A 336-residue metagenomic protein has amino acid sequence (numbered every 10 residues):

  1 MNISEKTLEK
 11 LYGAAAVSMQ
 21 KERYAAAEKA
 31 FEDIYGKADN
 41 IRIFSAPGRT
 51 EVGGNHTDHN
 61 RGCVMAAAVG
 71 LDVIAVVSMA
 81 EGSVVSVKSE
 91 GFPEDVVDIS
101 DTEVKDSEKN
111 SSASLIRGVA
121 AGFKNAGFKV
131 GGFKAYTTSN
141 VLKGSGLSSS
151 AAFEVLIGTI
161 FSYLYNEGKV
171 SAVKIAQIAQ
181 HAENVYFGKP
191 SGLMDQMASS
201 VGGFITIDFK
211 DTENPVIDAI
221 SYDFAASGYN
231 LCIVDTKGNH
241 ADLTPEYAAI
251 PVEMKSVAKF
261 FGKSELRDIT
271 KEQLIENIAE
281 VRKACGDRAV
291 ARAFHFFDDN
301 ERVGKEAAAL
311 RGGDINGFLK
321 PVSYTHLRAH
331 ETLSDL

Functional and structural regions predicted by a protein language model:
M1-R49, I74, S78-K109, T206-A329 (+1 more regions): C-terminal nucleotide
N2-R42, P47-A66, I99-D101, E108-A226: Gly/Ser-rich oxyanion-binding loop with an adjacent helix/lid that shapes the negatively charged ligand pocket
T57, G70, A80-G82, F92 (+1 more regions): Generic short alpha-helical segment signal, independent of protein family or function, capturing local helix propensity
C63-E81, V201: Structural signature of FAD isoalloxazine-binding scaffolds in flavoprotein oxidoreductases
G70, V130, Y229-L231: A general secondary-structure signal for short beta-strands and their flanking turns/coil in non-transmembrane regions
